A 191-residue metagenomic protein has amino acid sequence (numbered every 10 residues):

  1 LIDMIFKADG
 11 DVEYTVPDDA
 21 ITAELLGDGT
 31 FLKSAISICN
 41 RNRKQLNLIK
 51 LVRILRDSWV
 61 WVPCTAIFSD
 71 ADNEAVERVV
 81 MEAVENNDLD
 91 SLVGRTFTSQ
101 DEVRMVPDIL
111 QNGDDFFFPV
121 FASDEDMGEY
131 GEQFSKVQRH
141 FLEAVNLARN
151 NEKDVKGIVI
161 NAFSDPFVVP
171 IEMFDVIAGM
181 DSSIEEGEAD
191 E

Functional and structural regions predicted by a protein language model:
L1-E191: An interfacial alpha-helical scaffold signature
